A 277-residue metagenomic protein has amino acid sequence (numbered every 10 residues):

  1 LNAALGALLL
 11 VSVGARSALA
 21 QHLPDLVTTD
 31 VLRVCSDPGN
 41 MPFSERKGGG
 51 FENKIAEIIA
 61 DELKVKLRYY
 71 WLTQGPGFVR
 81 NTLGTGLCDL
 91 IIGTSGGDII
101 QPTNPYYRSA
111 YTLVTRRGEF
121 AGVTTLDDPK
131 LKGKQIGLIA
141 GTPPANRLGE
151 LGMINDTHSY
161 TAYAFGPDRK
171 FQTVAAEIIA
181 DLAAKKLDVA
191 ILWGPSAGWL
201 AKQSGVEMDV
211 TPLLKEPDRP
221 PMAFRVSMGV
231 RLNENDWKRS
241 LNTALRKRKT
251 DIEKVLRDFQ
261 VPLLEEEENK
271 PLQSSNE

Functional and structural regions predicted by a protein language model:
N2-S12: Bacterial N-terminal signal peptides
A20-D98, D168-Q172, D258-F259: Extracytoplasmic small-molecule ligand-binding "clamshell" domains of the periplasmic binding protein/Venus flytrap
H22-P24, L72, P143-G166, N242-E277: Ligand-binding clefts/hinges and TM-proximal coupling segments of bilobed small-molecule sensing domains
R33, P38-P42, R46-D61, L113-V174 (+2 more regions): Bilobed "Venus flytrap"/periplasmic-binding protein-like clamshell domains and structurally analogous long
D37-P38, R108-F120, A162-F165, K202-L245 (+1 more regions): Periplasmic-binding protein-like
F51, I55, K132, L232-D251 (+1 more regions): Short amphipathic alpha-helical coupling segments at ligand-binding clamshell hinges and other catalytic/signaling
E57, D61, K66-K130, G141-T142 (+1 more regions): Acidic, polar ligand-binding/catalytic clefts
K64-K66, L83-G93, K134-Q135, E177-I178 (+3 more regions): Alpha-to-beta junction loops
